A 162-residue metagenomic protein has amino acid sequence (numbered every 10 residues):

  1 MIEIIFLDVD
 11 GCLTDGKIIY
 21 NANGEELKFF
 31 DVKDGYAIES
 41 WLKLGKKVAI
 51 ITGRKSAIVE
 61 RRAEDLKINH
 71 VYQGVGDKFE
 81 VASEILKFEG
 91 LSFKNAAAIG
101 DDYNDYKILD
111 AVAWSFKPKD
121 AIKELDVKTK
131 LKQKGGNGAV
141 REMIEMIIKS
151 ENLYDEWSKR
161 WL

Functional and structural regions predicted by a protein language model:
M1-D77, R160: Alpha-helical substrate-recognition element adjacent to the catalytic core
L27, L66, H70, F79-L162: Mg2+-dependent phosphoryl-transfer enzymes with acidic/Ser/Thr/Gly-rich catalytic loops
